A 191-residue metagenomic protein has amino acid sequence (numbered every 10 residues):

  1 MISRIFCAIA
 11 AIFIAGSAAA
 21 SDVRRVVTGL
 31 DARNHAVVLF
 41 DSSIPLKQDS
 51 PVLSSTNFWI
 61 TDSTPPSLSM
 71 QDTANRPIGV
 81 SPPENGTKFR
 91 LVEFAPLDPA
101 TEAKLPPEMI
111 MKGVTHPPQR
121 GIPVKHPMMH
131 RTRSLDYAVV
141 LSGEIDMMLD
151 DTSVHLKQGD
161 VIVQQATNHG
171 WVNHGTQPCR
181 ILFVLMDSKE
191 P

Functional and structural regions predicted by a protein language model:
M1-C7: Bacterial N-terminal signal peptides that target proteins for export
A15-G16: N-terminal signal peptide c-region/cleavage motif recognized by signal peptidases
A19-Q71: N-terminal leader/capping segments at the start of a protein or of a new domain
V26, L30-D31, H35-S42, Q48 (+2 more regions): Double-stranded beta-helix
S43-P45, R90-T132, Q165-N168, D187-K189: Conserved short histidine dyad/triad with adjacent acidic residue
P123-H126, H130-T132, Y137-Q158: A short beta-strand-loop-beta hairpin characteristic of the jelly-roll/cupin
E144-D146, S153-K157, A166-E190: Ligand-binding loop in jelly-roll beta-barrel domains
